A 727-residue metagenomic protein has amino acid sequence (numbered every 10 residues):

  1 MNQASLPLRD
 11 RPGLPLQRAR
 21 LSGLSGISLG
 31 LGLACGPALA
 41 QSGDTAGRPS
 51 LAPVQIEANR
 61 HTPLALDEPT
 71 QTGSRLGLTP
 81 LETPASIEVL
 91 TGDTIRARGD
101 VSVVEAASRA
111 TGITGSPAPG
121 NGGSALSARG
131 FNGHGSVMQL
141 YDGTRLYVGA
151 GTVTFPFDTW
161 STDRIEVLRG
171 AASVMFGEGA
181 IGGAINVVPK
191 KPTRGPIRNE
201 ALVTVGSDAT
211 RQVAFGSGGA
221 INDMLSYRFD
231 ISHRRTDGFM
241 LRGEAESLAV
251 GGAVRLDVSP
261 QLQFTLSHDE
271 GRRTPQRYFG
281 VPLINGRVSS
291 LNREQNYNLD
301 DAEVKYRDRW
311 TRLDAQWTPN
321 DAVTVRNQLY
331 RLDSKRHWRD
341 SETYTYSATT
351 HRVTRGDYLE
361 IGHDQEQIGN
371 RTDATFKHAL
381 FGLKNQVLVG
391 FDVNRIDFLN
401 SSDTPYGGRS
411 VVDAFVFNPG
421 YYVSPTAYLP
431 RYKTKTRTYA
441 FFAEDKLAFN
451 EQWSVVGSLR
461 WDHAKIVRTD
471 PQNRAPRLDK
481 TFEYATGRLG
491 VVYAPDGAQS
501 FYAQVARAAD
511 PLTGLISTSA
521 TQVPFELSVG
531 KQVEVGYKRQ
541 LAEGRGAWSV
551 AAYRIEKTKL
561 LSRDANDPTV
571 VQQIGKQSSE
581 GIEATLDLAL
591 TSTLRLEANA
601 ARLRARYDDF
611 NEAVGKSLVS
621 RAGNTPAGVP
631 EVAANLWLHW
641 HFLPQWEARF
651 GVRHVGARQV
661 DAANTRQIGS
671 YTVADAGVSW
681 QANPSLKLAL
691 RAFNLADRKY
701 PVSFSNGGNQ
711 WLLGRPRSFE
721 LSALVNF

Functional and structural regions predicted by a protein language model:
M1-R98, V104-T114, L588: N-terminal Sec signal peptide and the immediately downstream disordered periplasmic leader that contains the TonB box
L78, V103-A106, S124-S127, G179-A201 (+1 more regions): N-terminal periplasmic accessory domains that precede and gate Gram-negative outer-membrane beta-barrel machines
V89, V104-R109, L126-R169: Periplasmic plug
R198, V205-T236, M240-Y278, E303-T318 (+1 more regions): Transmembrane beta-barrel wall of Gram-negative outer-membrane proteins
D257-S259, Q365, K384-Q386, D392-N394 (+5 more regions): Structural signature of Gram-negative outer-membrane beta-barrels, strongest in the C-terminal barrel of TonB-dependent
D314-Y330, S334-E342, A494, S500-Y502 (+3 more regions): Membrane-embedded beta-barrel scaffold of Gram-negative outer-membrane proteins
Q452, R554-E556, Q573-A662, A696 (+1 more regions): Gram-negative outer-membrane beta-barrel transporters
H654-D661, S679-F727: C-terminal beta-signal and adjacent terminal beta-strands/loops of Gram-negative outer-membrane beta-barrel proteins
